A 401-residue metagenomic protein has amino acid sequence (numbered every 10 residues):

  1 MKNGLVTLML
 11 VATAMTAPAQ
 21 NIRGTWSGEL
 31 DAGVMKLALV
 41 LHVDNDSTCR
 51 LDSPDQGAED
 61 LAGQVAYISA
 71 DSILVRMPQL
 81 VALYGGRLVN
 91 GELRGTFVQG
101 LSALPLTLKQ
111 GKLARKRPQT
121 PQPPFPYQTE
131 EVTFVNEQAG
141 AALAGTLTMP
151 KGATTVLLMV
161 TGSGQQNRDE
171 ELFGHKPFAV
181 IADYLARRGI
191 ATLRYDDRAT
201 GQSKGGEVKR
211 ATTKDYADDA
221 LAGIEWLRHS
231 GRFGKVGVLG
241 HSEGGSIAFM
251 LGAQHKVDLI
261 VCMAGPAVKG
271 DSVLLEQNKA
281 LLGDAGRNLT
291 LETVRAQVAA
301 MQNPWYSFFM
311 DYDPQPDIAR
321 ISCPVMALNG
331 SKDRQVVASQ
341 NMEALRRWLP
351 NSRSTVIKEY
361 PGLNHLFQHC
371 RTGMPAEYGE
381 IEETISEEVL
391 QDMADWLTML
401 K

Functional and structural regions predicted by a protein language model:
N21-L88, T96-S102, Q119, V156: Central antiparallel beta-sheet cores of small beta-barrel/beta-sandwich binding domains
L113-G152: N-terminal cap/lid segment of alpha/beta-hydrolase-fold proteins
T154-S163: Short beta-strand element of the alpha/beta-hydrolase
E171-T192: Short amphipathic alpha-helix adjacent to the substrate-entry channel of hydrolases
K209-S230: Alpha/beta-hydrolase active-site loop
M250-R320, Q335, N351: Accessory cap/linker subdomain of secreted extracellular hydrolases
I321, A327-N329: Short beta-strand/loop motif that positions the catalytic acidic residue of the alpha/beta-hydrolase fold
C323, V337-W348: Short alpha-helix in the alpha/beta-hydrolase fold that links the catalytic acid
